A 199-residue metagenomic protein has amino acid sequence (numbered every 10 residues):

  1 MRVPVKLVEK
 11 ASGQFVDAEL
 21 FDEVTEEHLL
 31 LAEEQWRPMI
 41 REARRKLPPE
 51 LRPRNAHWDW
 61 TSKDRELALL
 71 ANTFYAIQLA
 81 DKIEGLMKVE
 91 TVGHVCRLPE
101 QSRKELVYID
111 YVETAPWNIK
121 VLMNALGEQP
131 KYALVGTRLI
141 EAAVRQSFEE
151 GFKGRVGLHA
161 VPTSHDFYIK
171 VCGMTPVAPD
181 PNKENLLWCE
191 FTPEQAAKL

Functional and structural regions predicted by a protein language model:
M1-K131, R145-R155, T163, K170-L199: Non-catalytic substrate-recognition and accessory regions of acyl/acetyltransferase enzymes
Q129-I140: Glycine-rich phosphate-binding loop
L139, S164-F167: Conserved short alpha-helix immediately C-terminal to the canonical SAM/SAH-binding motif I of Rossmann-like
